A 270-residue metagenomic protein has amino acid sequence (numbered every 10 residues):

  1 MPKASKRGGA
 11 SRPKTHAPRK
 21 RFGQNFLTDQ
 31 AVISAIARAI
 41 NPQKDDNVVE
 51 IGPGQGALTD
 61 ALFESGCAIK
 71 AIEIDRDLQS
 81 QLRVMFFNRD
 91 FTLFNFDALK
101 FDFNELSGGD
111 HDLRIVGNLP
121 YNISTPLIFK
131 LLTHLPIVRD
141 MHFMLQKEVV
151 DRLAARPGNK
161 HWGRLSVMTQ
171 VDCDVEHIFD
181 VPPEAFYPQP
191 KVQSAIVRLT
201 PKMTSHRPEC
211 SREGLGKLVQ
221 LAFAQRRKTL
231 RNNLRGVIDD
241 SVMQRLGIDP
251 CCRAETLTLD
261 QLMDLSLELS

Functional and structural regions predicted by a protein language model:
M1-L221, Q225, D264-L267: Catalytic cores of RNA-modifying enzymes
P201, V219-S270: C-terminal lobe and adjacent flexible extensions of AdoMet/dcAdoMet transferase-like proteins
